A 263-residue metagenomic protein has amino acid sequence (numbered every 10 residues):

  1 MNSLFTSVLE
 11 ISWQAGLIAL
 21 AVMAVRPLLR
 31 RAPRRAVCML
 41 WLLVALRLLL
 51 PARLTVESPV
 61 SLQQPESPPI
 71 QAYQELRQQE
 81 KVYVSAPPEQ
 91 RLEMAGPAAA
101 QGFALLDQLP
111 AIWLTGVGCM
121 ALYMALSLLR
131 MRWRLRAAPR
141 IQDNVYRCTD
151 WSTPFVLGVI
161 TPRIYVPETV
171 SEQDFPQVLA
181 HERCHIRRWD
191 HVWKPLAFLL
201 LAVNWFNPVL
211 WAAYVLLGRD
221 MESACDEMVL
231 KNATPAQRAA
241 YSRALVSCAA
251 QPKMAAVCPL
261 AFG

Functional and structural regions predicted by a protein language model:
M1-L126, R136, V159: Hydrophobic membrane-embedded segments
I11-A19, D190, K194, P235: Hydrophobic alpha-helical transmembrane segments in multi-pass membrane proteins
L20-A24, V44, M120-L129, N204-P208 (+6 more regions): Transmembrane alpha-helix boundary/anchor motif
R35, L122-Q142, V178, L210-L217: Transmembrane-cytosolic junction motif
V56, R187, A212-G263: Short helix/loop segments within enzyme catalytic domains that coordinate or immediately flank catalytic cofactors
A137-W189, V215-Q237: Polar-ligand-bearing catalytic/cofactor-coordination segments of membrane-embedded or membrane-tethered inner-membrane
R188-G218: A Zn2+-metalloprotease active-site environment signal
